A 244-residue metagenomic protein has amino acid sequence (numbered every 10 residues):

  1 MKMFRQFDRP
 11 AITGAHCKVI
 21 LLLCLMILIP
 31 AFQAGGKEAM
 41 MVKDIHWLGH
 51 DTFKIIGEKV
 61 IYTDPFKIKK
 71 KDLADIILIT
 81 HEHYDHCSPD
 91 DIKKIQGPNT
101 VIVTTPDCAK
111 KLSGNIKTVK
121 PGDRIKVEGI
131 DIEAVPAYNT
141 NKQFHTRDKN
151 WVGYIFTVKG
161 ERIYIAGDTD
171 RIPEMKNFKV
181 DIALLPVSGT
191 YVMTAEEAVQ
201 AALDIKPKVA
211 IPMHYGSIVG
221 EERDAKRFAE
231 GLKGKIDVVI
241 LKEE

Functional and structural regions predicted by a protein language model:
F4-D8, H16-E58, R227-K235, E243-E244: Zn-dependent metallo-beta-lactamase
G36-D72, T118-K179, M193, K242-E244: Core dinuclear metal-dependent hydrolase active-site scaffold
P65-K111, K179-L184: Active-site metal-binding motif and surrounding structural segment of the metallo-beta-lactamase
K69-K71, H83-C87, A109-L112, D123-I125 (+4 more regions): Active-site environment of divalent metal-dependent phosphoester hydrolases
A74-H81, L112-D123, I132, D181 (+1 more regions): Active-site regions of enzymes building and remodeling cell-envelope glycoconjugates
I116-I125, V199, L203-E244: Binuclear metal-ion centers of metallo-dependent hydrolases, dominated by the metallo-beta-lactamase
I155-K208, P212-G220: Metallo-beta-lactamase
